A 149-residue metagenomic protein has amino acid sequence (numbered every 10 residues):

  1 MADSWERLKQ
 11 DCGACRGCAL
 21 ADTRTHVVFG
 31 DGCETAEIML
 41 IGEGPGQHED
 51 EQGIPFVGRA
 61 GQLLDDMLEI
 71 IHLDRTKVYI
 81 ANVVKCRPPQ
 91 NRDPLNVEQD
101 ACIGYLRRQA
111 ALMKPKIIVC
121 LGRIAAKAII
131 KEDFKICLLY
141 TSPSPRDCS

Functional and structural regions predicted by a protein language model:
M1-L139: A polyanion-binding, active-site-adjacent surface
Y140-S149: Single conserved hydrophobic/aromatic residue that forms the stacking wall/gate of nucleotide- or nucleobase-binding
